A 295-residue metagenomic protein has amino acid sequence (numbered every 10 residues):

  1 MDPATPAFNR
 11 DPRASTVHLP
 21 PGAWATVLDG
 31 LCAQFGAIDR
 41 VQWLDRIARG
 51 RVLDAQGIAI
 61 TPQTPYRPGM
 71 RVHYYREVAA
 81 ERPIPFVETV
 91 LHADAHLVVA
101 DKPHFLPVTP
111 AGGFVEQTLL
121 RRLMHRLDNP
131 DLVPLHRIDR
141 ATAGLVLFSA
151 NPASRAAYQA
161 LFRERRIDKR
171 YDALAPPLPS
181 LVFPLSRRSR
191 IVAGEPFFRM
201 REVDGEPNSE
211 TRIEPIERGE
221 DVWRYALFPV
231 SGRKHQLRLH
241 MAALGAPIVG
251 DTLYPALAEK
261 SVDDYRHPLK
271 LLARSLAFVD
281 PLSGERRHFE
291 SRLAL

Functional and structural regions predicted by a protein language model:
M1-L295: RNA pseudouridine synthases
